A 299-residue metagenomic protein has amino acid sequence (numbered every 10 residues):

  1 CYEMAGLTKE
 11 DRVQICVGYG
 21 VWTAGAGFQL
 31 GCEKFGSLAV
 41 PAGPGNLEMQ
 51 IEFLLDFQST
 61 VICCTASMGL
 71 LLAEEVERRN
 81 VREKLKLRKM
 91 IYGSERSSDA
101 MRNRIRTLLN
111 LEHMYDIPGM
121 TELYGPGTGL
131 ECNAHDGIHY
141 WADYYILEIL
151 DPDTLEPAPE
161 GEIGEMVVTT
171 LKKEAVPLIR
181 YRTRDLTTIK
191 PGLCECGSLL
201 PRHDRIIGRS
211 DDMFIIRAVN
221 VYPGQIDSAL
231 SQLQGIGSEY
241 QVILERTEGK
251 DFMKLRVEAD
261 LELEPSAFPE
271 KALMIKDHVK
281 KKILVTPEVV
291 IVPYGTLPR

Functional and structural regions predicted by a protein language model:
E3-F35: Conserved AMP-binding loop of ANL adenylate-forming enzymes
F35-R299: Active-site glycine/GP-rich loop and adjacent strand/helix microenvironment that borders small-molecule binding pockets
